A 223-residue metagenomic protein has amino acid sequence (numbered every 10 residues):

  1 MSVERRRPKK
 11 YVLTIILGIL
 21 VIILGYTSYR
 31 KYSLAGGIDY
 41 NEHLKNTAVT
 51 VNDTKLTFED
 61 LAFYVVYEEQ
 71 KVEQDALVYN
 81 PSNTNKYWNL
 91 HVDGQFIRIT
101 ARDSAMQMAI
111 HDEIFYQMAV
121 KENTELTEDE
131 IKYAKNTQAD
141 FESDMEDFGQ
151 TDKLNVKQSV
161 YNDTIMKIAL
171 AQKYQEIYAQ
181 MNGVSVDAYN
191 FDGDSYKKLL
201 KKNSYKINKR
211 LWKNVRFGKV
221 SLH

Functional and structural regions predicted by a protein language model:
M1-I97, D194-H223: Short, low-structural-confidence N-terminal segments
L24-T27, M108, N123: Alpha-helical transmembrane segments
D39, S104-A105: A generic secondary-structure micro-motif detector that highlights 1-2 residue hydrophobic/ambivalent hotspots embedded
K71-A101, V120-N190: Charged, solvent-exposed helices and adjacent loops that form client-binding or oligomerization surfaces
S104, I110-E113: N-terminal pilin/flagellin-like segments and related low-complexity appendage regions
